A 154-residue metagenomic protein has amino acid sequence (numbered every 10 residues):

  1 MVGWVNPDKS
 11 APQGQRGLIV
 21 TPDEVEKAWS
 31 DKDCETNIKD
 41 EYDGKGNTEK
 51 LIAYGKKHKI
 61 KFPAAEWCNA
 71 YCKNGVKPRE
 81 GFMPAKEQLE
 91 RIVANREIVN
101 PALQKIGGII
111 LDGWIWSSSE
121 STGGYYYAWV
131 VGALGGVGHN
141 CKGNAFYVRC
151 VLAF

Functional and structural regions predicted by a protein language model:
M1-K77, K142-F154: Short, compositionally biased
V20, M83-P84: GIY-YIG nuclease signature motif recognition
K61, K86-F154: C-terminal, surface-exposed recognition/capping segments
E80: Intrinsically disordered, low-complexity polar regions and short flexible loop motifs
